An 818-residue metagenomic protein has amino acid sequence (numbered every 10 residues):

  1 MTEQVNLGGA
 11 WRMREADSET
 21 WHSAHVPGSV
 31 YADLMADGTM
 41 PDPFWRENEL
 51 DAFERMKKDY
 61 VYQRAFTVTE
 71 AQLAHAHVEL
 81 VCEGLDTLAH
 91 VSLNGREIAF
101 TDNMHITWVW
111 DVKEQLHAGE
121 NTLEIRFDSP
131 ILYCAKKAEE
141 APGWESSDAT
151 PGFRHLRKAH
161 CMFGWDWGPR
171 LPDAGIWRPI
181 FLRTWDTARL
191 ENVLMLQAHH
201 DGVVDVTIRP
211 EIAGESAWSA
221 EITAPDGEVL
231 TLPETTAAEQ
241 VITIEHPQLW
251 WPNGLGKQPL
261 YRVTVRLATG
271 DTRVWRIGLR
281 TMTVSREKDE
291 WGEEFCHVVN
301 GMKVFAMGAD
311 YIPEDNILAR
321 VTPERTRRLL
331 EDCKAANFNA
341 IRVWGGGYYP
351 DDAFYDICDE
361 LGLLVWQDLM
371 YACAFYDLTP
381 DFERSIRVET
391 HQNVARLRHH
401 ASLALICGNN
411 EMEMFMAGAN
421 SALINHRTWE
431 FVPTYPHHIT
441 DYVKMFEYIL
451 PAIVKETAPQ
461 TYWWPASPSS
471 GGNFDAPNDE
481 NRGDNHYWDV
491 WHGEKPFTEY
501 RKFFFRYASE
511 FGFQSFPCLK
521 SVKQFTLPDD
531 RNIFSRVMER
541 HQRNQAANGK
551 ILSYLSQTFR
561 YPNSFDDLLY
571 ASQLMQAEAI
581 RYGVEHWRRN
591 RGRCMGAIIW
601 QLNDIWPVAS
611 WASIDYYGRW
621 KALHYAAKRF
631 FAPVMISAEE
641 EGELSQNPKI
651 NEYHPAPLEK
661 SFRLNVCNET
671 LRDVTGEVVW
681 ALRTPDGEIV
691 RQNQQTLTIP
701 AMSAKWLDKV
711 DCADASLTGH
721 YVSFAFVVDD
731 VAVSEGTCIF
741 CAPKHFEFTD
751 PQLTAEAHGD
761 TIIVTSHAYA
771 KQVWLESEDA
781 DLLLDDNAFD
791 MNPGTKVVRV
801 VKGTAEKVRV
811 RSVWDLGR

Functional and structural regions predicted by a protein language model:
M1-A340, R589-N590, C594, R619 (+1 more regions): Secreted/periplasmic carbohydrate-active enzymes, especially glycoside hydrolases
V5, M13-E19, H25, L171-G175 (+4 more regions): Substrate-binding clefts and catalytic carboxylate motifs of secreted carbohydrate-active enzymes
M104, D166-P169, W251-P252, D310-P323 (+6 more regions): The substrate-binding groove and active-site-proximal loops of carbohydrate-active enzymes, especially glycoside
D289-F295, D351-A353, R387-R396: Alpha-helical scaffolding within the catalytic cores of extracellular/periplasmic polymer-degrading hydrolases
V304, K334-I341, D359-L364, H399-L405 (+2 more regions): Loop/turn elements at helix/coil->beta-strand transitions in domains of secreted/extracellular proteins
M307-A309, I341-V343, V365-Q367, Y507-S509 (+1 more regions): Hydrophobic faces of well-ordered beta-strands that scaffold small-molecule active sites in alpha/beta enzyme cores
A340-I386, P477-E494: Aromatic-lined substrate-binding rim segments of carbohydrate-active enzymes
E360, D377-G472: Active-site neighborhood of glycoside hydrolase catalytic domains
